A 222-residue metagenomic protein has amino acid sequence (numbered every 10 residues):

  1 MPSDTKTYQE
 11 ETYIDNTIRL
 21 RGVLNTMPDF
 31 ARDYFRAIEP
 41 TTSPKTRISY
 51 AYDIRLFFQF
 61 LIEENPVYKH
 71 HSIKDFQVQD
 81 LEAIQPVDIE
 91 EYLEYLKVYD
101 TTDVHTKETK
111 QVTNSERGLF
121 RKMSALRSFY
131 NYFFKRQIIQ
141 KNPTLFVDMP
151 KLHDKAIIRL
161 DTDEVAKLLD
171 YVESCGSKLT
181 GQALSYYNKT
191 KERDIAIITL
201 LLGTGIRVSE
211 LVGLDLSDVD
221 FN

Functional and structural regions predicted by a protein language model:
M1-N222: Conserved catalytic core of the tyrosine transesterase superfamily
